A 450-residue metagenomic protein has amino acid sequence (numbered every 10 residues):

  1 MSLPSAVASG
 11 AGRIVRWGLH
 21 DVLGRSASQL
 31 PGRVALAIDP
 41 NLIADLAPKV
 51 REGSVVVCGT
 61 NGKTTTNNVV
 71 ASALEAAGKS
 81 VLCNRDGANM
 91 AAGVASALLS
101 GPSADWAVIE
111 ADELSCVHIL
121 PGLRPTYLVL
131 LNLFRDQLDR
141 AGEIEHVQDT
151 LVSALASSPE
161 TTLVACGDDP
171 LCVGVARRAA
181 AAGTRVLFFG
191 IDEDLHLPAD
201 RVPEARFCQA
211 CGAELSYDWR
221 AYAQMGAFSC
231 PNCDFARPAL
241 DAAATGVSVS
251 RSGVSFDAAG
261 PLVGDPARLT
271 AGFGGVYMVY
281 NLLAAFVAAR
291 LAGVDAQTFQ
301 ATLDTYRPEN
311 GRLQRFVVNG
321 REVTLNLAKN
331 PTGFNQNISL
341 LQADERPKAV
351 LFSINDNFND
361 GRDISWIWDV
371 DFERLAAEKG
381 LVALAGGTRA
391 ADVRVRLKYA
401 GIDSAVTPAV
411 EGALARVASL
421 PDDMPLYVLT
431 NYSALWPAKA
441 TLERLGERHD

Functional and structural regions predicted by a protein language model:
M1-L30, A205-C208, G212, Y222-R237 (+3 more regions): ATP-dependent carboxylate-amine ligase
L3-G190, H196-F207: Phosphate-binding loop of NTP-binding sites
V34, E75, D265, R290 (+1 more regions): Short polybasic/polar patches that bind polyanions
E52, F134-R321: Acidic, Mg2+-coordinating active-site environments of NTP-dependent enzymes
N67, G93, H118-I119, D139-R140 (+8 more regions): Short glycine-/acidic-enriched loop or helix-start segments at secondary-structure transitions that form or flank
V70, L74, V94-L98, L282-A292 (+1 more regions): Buried hydrophobic packing segments
R85, N132, F189-D192, I354 (+2 more regions): Residues at the C-termini of beta-strands that transition into short coil/loop
E110, L131, V164, N281 (+3 more regions): Residue-level signal for inorganic ion chemistry
